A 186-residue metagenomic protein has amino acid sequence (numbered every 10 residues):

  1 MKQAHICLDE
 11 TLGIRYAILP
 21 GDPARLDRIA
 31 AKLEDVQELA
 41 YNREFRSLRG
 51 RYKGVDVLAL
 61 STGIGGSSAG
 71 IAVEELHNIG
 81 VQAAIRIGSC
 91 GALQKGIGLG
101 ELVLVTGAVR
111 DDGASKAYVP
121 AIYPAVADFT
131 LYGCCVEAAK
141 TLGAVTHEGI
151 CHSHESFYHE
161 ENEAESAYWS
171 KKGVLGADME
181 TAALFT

Functional and structural regions predicted by a protein language model:
M1-G133: Metabolite-binding pocket within alpha/beta catalytic cores that recognizes anionic/polar moieties
P23, G91, H152-F157, A183: Glycine-rich beta-alpha junction loops
S47, V73, V136, S166 (+1 more regions): Short glycine-/small-residue-rich flexible loop motifs, especially phosphate/cofactor-binding loops
R86, V105, H147-H154, D178: Short, conserved beta-strand edge motifs with alternating hydrophobic and charged residues
A108-G113, W169, V174-A177: Acidic, His- and aromatic-enriched active-site or binding-groove loops in soluble protein domains that engage sugars
A125-G173: Active-site rim beta-loop-alpha module in soluble metabolic enzymes
D178-T186: Short glycine-rich, acidic/polar surface loops and turns
